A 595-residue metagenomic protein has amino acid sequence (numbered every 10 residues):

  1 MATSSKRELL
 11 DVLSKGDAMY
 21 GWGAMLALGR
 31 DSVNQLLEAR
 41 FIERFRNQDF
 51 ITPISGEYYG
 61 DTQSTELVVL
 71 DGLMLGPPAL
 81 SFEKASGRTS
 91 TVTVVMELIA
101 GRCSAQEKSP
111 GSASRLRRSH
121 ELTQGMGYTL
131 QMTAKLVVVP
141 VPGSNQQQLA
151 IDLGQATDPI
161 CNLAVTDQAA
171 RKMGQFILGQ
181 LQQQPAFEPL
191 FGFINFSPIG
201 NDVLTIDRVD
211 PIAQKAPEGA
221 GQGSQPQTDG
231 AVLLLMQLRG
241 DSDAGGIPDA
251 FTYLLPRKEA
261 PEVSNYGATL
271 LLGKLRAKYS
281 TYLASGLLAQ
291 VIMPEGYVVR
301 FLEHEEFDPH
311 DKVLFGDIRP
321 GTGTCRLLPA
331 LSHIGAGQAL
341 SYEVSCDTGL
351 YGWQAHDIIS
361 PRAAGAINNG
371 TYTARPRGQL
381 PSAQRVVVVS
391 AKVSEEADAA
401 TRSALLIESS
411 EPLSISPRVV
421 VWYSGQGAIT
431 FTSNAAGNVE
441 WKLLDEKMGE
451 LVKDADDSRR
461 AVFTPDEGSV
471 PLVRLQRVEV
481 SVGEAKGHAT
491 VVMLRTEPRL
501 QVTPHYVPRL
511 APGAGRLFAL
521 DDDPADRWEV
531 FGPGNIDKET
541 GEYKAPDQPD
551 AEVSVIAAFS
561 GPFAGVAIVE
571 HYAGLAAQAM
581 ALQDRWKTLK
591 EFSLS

Functional and structural regions predicted by a protein language model:
A2-Q182, F187-T322, V386-S403, I407-S409: Hydrophobic membrane/lipid-contacting segments
V92-L98, I151, V232-Q237, V313-G316 (+5 more regions): Generic recognition of long tandem-repeat/solenoid scaffolds
H304-E343, A397-T430, A435-A436, V452 (+3 more regions): Short S/T/G/P-enriched beta-strand
C325-H333, A339-S341, L350-T373, K442-V462 (+1 more regions): Low-complexity "stalk/linker" and mucin-like segments enriched in Ser/Thr/Pro/Ala/Gly
S345-Y351, S433-V439, L520-D526: Short proline/glycine-enriched turn/loop motifs at strand-loop junctions of beta-rich domains
W353-I358, Y372-P381, R385-R418, A436 (+2 more regions): Compact recognition or signaling/catalytic modules
D357-I359, E395-A397, D445-K447, E484-K486 (+2 more regions): Solvent-exposed strand-loop boundary residues in beta-sheet-rich modules
G378-A397, P465-A485, P549-Y572: A short beta-strand micro-motif common to beta-rich folds, especially ectodomain repeats
